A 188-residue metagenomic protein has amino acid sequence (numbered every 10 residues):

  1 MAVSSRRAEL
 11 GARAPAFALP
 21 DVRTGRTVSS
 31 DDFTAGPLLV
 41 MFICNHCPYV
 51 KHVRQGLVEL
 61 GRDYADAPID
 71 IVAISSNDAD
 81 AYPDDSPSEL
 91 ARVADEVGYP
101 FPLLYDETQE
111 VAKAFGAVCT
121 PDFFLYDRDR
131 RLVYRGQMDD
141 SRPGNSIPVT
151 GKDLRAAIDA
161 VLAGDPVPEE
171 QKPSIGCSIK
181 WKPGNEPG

Functional and structural regions predicted by a protein language model:
M1-Q171, S178-P187: Chalcogenol-based redox active-site neighborhoods
